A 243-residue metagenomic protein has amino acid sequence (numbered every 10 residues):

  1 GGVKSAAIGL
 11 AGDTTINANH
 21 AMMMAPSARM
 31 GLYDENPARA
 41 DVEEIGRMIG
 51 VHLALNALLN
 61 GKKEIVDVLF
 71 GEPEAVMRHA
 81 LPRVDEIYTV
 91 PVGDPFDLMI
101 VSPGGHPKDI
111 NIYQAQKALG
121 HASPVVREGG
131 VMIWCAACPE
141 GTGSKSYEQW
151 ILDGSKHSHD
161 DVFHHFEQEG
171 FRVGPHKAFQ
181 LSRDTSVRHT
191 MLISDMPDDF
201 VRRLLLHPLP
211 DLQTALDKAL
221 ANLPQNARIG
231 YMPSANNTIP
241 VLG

Functional and structural regions predicted by a protein language model:
G1, N19, E64-V66, D109-N111 (+3 more regions): Short helix/loop capping segments that flank catalytic or ligand/cofactor-binding pockets
G1-P95: Conserved, well-structured core segments that form the ligand-binding/active-site neighborhood of functional domains
R29-Y33, D109-I110, R203: Alpha-helix capping and helix-loop boundary segments enriched in small/acidic/polar residues
M48, R83, S102, V125 (+1 more regions): Generic, well-ordered alpha-helical scaffold segments in large soluble proteins
A57-K63, G105, P139-E140, A235-N236: Glycine-rich beta-alpha junction loops
M99: Receiver (REC) domain switch-region micro-motif
G104-Q114: Short, glycine-rich nucleotide/cofactor-binding loops
A115-Q116, G120-G243: C-terminal non-catalytic interaction/assembly regions of soluble proteins
